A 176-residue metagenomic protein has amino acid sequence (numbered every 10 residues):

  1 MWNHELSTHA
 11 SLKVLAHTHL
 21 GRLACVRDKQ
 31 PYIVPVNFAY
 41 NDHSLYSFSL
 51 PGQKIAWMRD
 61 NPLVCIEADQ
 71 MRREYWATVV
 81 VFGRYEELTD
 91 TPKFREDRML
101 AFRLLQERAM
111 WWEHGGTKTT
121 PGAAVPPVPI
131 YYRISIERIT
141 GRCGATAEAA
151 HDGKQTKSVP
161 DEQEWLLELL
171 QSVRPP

Functional and structural regions predicted by a protein language model:
M1-R22: Short, basic/aromatic recognition patches
W2, Y75-P176: Charged, gly/pro-rich active-site loop segments
L15-A16, A56-D60, Q106: Alpha-helix boundary recognition
T18-L50, I66-E67: Short beta-strand segments
H19-L20, L63, M110, I139: Generic structural signal for secondary-structure transition and capping sites
H43-S44, P62, E137: Beta-strand-connecting loop/turn residues
S49-G52, N61-D69, R108-T120: Short acidic (Asp/Glu) patches
Q53-N61, C65-F82, E86-L88: Helix-adjacent hinge/juxtasegments
